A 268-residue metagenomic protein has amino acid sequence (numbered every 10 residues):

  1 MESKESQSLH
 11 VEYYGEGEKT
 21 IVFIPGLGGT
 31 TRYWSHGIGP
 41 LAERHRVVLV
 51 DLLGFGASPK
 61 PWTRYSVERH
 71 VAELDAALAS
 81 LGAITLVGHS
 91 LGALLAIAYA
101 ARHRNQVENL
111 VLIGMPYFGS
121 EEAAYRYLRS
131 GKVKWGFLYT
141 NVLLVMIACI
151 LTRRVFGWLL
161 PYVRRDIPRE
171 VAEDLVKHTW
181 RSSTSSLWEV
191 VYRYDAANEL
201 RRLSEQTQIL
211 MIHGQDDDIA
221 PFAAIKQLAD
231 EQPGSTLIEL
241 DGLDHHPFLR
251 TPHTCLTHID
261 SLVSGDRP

Functional and structural regions predicted by a protein language model:
Q7-P59: Conserved HGGG/HGGXW glycine-rich cap/lid loop of the alpha/beta-hydrolase fold
L49-V87: Active-site loop/oxyanion-hole signature of alpha/beta-hydrolase fold enzymes
G88-G92, A96: Gly/Ala-rich beta-loop-alpha elbow adjacent to hydrolase catalytic centers
A101, N109-V142: Flexible "cap/lid" loop of the alpha/beta hydrolase fold
E122-A123, L144-R202: Conserved alpha/beta-hydrolase catalytic His-Asp/Glu region
L203, M211-H213, D217: Short beta-strand/loop motif that positions the catalytic acidic residue of the alpha/beta-hydrolase fold
D218-A224: Conserved alpha/beta-hydrolase "acid-adjacent" motif
L243-L256: Catalytic histidine-centered segment of alpha/beta-hydrolase-like enzymes
